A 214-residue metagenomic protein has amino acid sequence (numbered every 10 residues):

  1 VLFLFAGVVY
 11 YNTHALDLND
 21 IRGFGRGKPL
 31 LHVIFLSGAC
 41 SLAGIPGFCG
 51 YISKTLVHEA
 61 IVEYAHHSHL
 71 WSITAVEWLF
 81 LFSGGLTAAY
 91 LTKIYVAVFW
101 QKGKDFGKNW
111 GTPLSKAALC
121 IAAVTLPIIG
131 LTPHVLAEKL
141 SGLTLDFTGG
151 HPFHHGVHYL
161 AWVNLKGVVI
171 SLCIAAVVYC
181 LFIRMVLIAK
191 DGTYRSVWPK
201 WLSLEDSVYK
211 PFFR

Functional and structural regions predicted by a protein language model:
L2-F3, I73-W110, L114, S171-Y194: Predominantly late transmembrane helices and immediately cytosolic-facing juxtamembrane segments
F3, A65-S68, F153-H154: Juxtamembrane membrane-interface segments at transmembrane alpha-helix termini
F3-G7, Y11, T55-L56, A89-A97 (+1 more regions): Short helix-terminus and kink motifs of transmembrane alpha helices, predominantly at the cytoplasmic interface
L4, T13, G44, F99-G103 (+4 more regions): Conserved NTP-handling cores and scaffolds of large molecular machines
G7, V62, S141-T144: Short secondary-structure boundary/capping segments
Y10-Y51, T55-A65, L70-S83, D105-I128: Interfacial and helix-entry/exit segments of alpha-helical transmembrane bundles in multi-pass inner-membrane proteins
E63-Y64, Q101, D146: A short linear boundary/processing microfeature
K116-T132, L136-R214: Membrane-interface and transmembrane segments of multi-pass membrane proteins
